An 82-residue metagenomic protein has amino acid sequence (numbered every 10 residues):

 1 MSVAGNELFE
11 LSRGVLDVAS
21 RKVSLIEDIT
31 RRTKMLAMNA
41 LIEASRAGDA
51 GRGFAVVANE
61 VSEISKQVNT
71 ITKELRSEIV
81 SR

Functional and structural regions predicted by a protein language model:
M1-S12: Short, charge-rich amphipathic alpha-helices with coiled-coil/heptad character
D17, R21-R31, S45-R82: Parallel, heptad-repeat alpha-helical coiled-coil signal-transduction segments
A37: Glycine-rich phosphate-binding loop
